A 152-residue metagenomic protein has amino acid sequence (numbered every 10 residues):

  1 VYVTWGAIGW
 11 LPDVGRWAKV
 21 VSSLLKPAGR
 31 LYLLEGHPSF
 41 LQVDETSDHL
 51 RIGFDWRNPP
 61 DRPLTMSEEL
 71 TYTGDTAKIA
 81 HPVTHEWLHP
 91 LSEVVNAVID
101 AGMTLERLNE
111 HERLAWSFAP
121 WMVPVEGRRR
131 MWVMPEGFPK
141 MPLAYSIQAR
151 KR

Functional and structural regions predicted by a protein language model:
V1-G15: A short SAM/SAH-binding and catalytic strip from SAM-dependent methyltransferases
I8, G36-L41, E110-A115: Short "lid" loop at the C-terminus of a central beta-strand within the Rossmann-like core of SAM-dependent
G15-R30: A short glycine-rich, Lys/Arg-flanked "PGG" loop and its adjoining helix->strand segment in the class I
R30-Y72: Conserved class I S-adenosyl-L-methionine
P38-D48, K78-S92: Acceptor-substrate binding/catalytic loop of class I
S47-H49, P120-E126: Short low-complexity, flexible loop/linker segments enriched in glycine and/or proline with clustered acidic
T84-L108: Short alpha-helix
M103, R128-R152: Core SAM-dependent methyltransferase catalytic element
